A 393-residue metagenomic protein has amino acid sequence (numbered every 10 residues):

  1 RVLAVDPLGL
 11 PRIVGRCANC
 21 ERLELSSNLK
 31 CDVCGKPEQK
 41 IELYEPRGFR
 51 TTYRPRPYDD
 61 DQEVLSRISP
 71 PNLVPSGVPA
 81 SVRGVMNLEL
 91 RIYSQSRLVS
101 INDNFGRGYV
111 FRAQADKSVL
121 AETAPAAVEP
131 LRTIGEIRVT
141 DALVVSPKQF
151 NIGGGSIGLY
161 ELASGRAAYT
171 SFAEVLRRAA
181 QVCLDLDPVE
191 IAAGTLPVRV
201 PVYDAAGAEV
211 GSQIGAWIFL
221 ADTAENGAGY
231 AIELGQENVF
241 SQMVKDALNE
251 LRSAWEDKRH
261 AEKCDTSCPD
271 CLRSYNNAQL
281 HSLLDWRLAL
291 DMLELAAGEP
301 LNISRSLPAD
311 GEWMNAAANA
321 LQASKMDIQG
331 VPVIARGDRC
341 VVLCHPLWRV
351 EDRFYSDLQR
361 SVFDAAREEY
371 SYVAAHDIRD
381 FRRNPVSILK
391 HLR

Functional and structural regions predicted by a protein language model:
R1-L8, S27, D32-A320: Extended, highly charged accessory segments
R16-L25, A261-E262: Short Cys/His-rich zinc-binding micro-motifs
R178-D185, S253, W286-R393: Nucleic-acid endo/exonuclease domains
